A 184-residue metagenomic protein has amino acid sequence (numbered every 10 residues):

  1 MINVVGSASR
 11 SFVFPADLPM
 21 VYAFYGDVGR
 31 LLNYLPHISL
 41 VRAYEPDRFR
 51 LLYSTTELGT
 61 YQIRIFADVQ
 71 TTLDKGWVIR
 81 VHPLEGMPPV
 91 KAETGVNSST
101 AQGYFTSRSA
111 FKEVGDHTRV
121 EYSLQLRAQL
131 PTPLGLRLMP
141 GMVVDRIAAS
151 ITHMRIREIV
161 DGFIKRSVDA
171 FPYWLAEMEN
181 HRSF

Functional and structural regions predicted by a protein language model:
M1-G59: Hydrophobic ligand-binding cavity/cleft-lining segments
S7-A8, P36, L52, A92-T94 (+1 more regions): Short structured motifs
S7-S9, Q62-A67, Q102-S107: Short, surface-exposed coil-to-beta transition loops
V13-D17, S54-T56, Q70-D74, K112-V114 (+1 more regions): Solvent-exposed residues in well-ordered beta-strands and their adjoining turns, especially edge/terminal strands
L40, D68-Q70, R108-K112: Short, surface-exposed charged micro-motifs
Y44-G95, G162: Glycine-rich portal/gate segments that line the openings of hydrophobic small-molecule binding cavities
T94-S150: Beta-strand/loop substructures that line and gate deep hydrophobic ligand-binding cavities in soluble
R137-F184: A conserved amphipathic terminal alpha-helix motif
